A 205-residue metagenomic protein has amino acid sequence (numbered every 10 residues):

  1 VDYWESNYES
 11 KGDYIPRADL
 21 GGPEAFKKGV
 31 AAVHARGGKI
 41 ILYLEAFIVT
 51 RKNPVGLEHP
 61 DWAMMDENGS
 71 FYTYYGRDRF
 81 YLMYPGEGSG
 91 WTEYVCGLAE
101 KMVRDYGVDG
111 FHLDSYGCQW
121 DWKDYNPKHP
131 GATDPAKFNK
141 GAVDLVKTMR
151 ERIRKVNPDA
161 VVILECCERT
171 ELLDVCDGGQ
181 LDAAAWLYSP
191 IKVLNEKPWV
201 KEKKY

Functional and structural regions predicted by a protein language model:
V1-D2, I41-E45, H112-D114, I163-E165: A cross-family glycoside hydrolase active-site/sugar-binding cleft signature
V1-S6, D105-D109: Catalytic domains of carbohydrate-active enzymes, especially glycoside hydrolases
W4-N7, A46-T50, G117, C166-T170: Active-site-proximal loop/turn and secondary-structure-junction residues that shape catalytic pockets, frequently
W4-N7, F71-G76, W122-K128: Short amphipathic alpha-helical segments, especially helix-boundary/capping motifs
S6-I41, P130-G131, P135, N139: Aromatic-lined substrate-binding rim segments of carbohydrate-active enzymes
S10, R51-V55, W122-D124: Short, solvent-exposed loop/turn and secondary-structure capping segments
R17, E24-K27, A31-A32, K39-Y106 (+1 more regions): Active-site-adjacent "subsite" loops/lids of carbohydrate-active enzymes
L82-L181, W186-K204: Active-site neighborhood of glycoside hydrolase catalytic domains
